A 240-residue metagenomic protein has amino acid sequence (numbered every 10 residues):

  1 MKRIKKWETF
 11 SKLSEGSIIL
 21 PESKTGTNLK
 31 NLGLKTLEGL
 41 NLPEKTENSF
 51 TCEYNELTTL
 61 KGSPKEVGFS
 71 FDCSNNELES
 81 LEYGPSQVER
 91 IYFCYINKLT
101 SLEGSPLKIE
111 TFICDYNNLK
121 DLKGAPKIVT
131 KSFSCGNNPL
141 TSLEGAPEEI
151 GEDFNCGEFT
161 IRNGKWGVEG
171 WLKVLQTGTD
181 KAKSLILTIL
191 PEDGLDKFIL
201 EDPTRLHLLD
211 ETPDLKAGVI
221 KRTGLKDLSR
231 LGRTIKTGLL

Functional and structural regions predicted by a protein language model:
M1-L13: Short acidic, low-complexity intrinsically disordered linear motifs used for protein-protein interactions
L13-L57, C73: N-terminal segments that cap or nucleate solenoid repeat domains
T27, S49-F50, S70-F71, I91-Y92 (+3 more regions): Conserved hydrophobic beta-strand positions in leucine-rich repeat
L32, N55, N76, I96-N97 (+3 more regions): Conserved "Asn-ladder"/turn position within leucine-rich repeats
L37-L40, L60-S63, L81-G84, L102-S105 (+3 more regions): Canonical leucine-rich repeat
E44-K45, K65-E66, S86-Q87, K108 (+2 more regions): Surface-exposed loop/turn motifs in large extracellular/passenger domains
G136-L200: Leucine-rich solenoid repeat scaffolds
G170, T177-L240: Non-catalytic terminal/accessory regions
